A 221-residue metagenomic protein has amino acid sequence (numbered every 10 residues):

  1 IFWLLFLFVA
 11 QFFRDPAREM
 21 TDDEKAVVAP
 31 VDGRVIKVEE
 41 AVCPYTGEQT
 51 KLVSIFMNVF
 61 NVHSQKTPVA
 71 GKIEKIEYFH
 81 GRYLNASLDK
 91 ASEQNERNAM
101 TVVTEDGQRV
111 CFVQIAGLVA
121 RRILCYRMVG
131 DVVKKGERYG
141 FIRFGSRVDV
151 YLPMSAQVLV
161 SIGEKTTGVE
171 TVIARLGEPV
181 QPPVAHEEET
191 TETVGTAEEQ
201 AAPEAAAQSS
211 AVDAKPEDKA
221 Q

Functional and structural regions predicted by a protein language model:
I1-E198, P203-E204, E217-Q221: Contiguous, well-folded functional domains in the mature portion of proteins
